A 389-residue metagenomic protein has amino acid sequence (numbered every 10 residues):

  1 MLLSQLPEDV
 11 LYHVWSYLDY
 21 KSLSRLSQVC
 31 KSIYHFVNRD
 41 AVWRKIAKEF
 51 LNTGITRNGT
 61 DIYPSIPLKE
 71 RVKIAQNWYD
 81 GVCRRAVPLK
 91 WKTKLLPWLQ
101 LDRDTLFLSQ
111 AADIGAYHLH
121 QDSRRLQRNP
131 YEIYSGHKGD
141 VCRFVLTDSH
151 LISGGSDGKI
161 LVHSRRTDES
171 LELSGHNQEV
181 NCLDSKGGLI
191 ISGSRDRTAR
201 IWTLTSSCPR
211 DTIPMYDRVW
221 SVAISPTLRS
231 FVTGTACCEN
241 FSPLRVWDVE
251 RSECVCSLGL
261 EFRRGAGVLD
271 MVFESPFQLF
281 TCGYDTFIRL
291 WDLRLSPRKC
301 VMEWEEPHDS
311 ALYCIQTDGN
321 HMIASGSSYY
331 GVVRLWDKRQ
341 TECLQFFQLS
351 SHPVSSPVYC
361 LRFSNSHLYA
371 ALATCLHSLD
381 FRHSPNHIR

Functional and structural regions predicted by a protein language model:
M1-S4, E8-S16, Y20-Y134, D140 (+2 more regions): Intrinsically disordered, low-complexity acidic/Ser/Thr/Pro-rich linker and tail segments in large eukaryotic scaffolds
L3-P7, D19-L26, F36, P88-K92 (+13 more regions): Amphipathic alpha-helical protein-protein interaction segments
T93-L99, K138-V145, Q178-D184, D217-I224 (+3 more regions): Canonical WD40 repeat/beta-propeller blade segments in eukaryotic WD-repeat proteins
Q110-A111, G154-D157, G193-D196, G234-F241 (+3 more regions): Conserved strand-to-loop turn within each blade of WD40 beta-propeller repeats
A116-Y131, K159-Q178, K186-G187, T198-S230 (+6 more regions): Per-blade loop-tip surfaces of WD-repeat and WD-like beta-propellers in eukaryotic adaptors/scaffolds
Y359-R389: Blade-level signature of beta-propeller repeat domains, shared across WD40, Kelch, NHL, RCC1 and BNR/Asp-box propellers
